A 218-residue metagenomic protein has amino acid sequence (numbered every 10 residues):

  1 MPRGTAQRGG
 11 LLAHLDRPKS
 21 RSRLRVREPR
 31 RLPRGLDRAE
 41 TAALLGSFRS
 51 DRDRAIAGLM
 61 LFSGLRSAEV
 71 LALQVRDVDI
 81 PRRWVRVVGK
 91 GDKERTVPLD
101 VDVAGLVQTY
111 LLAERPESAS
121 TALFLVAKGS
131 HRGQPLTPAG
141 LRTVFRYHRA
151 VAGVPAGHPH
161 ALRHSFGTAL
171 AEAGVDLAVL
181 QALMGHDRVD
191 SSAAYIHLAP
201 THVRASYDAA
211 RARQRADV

Functional and structural regions predicted by a protein language model:
M1-V218: Conserved catalytic core of the tyrosine transesterase superfamily
